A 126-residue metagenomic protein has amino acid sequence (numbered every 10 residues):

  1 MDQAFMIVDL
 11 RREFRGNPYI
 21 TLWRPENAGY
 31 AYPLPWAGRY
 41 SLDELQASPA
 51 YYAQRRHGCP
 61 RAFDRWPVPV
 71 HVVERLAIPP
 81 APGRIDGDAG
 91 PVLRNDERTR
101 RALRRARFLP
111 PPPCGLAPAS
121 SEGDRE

Functional and structural regions predicted by a protein language model:
Q3-E13: A short beta-strand micro-motif
E13-E44: Short, flexible N-terminal segments of the mature chain
R39, Q46-S121: Short, mixed-charge low-complexity intrinsically disordered segments
